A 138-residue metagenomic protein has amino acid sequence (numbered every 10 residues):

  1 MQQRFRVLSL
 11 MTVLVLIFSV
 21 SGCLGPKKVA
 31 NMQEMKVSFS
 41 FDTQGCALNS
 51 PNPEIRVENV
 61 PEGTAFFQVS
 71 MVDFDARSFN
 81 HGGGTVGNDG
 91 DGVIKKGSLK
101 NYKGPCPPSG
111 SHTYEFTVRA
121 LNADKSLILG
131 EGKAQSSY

Functional and structural regions predicted by a protein language model:
M1-C23: Secretory targeting signatures
C23-Y138: N-terminus-centered regions that define maturation/targeting leaders and the start of the first functional domain
